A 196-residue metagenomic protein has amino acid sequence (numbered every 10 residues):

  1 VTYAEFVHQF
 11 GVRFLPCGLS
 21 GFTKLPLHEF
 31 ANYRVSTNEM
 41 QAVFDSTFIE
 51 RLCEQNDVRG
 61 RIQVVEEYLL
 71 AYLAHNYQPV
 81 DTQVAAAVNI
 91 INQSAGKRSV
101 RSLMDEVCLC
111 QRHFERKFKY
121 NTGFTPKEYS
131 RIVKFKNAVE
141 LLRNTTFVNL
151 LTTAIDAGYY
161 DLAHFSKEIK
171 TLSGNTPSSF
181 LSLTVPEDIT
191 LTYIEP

Functional and structural regions predicted by a protein language model:
V1-A95, S99-R101, E106-Q111, T125 (+4 more regions): Alpha-helical bundle regulatory/interaction domains
S99, K117-F118: Extended amphipathic alpha-helical scaffolding segments in membrane-proximal extra-membrane regions of membrane
F114, N121, A138: DNA major-groove recognition helices of helix-turn-helix
F118-F124, E168-S178: A secondary-structure capping/hinge motif
E128: Short, basic-rich loop-to-helix N-cap that marks the start of a DNA-contacting helix
